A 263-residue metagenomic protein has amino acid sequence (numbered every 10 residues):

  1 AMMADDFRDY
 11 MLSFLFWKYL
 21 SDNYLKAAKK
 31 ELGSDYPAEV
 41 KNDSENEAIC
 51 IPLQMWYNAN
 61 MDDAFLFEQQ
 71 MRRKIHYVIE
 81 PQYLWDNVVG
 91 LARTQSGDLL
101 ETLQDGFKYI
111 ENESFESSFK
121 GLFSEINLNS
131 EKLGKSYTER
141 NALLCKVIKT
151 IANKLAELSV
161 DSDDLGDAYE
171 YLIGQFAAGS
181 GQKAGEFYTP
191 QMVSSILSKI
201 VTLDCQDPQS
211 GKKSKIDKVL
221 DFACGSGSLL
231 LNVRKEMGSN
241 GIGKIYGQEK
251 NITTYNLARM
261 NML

Functional and structural regions predicted by a protein language model:
A1-C205: Non-catalytic, mostly N-terminal accessory regions of nucleic-acid modification and defense proteins
K183-L263: Conserved S-adenosyl-L-methionine
